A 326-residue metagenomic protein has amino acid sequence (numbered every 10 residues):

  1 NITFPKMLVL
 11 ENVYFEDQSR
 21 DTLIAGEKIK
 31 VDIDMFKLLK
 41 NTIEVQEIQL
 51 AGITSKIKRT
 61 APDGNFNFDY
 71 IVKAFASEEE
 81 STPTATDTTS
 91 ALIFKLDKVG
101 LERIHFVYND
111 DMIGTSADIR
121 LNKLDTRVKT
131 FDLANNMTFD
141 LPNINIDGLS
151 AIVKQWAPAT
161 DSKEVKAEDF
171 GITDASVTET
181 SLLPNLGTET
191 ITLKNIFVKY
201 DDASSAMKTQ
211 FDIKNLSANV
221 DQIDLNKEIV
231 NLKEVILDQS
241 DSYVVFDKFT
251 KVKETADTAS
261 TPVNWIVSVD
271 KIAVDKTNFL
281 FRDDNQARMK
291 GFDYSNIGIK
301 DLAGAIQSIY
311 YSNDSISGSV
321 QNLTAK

Functional and structural regions predicted by a protein language model:
T3-N65, T84-P158, T178-I196, D201 (+3 more regions): Flexible beta-edge/linker motif
D69-T89, P158-S181, K251-A259: Intrinsically disordered, low-complexity segments enriched in small/polar residues
I113, Q155-V165, S204-A206, F211 (+2 more regions): Short, tandemly repeated low-complexity microdomains enriched for cysteine and small residues
K326: An extracellular/secretory-lumen and virion-surface interaction module
